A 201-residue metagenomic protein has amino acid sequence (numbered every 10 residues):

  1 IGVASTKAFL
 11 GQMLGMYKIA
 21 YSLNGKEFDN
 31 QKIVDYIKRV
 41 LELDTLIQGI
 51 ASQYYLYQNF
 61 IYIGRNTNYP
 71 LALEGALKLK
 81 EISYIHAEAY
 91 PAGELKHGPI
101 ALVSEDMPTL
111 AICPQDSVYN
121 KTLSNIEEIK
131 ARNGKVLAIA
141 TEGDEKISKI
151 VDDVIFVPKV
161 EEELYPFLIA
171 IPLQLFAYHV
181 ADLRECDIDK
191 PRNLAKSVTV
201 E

Functional and structural regions predicted by a protein language model:
I1-P108, V118, R184-E201: Active-site phosphate/pyrophosphate-binding segments
T6-K18, G25-V34, P108-E201: Phosphate-moiety recognition in structured ligand-binding domains
